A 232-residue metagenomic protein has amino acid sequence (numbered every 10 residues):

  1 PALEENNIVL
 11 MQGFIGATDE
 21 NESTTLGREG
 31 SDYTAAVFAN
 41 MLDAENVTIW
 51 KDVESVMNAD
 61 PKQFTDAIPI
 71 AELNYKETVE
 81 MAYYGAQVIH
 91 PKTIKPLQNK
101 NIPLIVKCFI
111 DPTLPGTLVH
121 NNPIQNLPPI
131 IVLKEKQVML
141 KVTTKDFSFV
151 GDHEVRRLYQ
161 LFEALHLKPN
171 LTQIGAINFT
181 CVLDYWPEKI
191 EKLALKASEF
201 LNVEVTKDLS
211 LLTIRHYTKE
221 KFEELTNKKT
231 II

Functional and structural regions predicted by a protein language model:
P1-I232: C-terminal catalytic "cap/lid" subdomain
